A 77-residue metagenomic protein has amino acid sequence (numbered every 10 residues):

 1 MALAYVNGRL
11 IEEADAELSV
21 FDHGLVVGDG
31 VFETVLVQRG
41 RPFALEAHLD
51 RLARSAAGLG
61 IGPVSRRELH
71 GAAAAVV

Functional and structural regions predicted by a protein language model:
M1-V77: Conserved alpha/beta cores of soluble small-molecule-handling proteins
